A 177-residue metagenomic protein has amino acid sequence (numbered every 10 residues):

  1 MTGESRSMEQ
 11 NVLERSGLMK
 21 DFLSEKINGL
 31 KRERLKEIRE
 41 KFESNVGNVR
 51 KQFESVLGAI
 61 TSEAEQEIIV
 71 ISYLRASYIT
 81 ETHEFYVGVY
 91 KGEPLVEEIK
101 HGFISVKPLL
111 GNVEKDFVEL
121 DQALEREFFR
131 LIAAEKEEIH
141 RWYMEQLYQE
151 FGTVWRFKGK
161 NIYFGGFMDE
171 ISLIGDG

Functional and structural regions predicted by a protein language model:
M1-K26, E138-G177: Acidic, proline/glycine-rich low-complexity IDRs
L13-E33, E114-I132: Short, compositionally biased low-complexity segments
L18-Q66: Short N-terminal edge-element motif at the start of the domain
L35, R39, F85-V87, H101-F103 (+2 more regions): Generic preference for flexible, low-structure residues
V56-E67, L120, E127, L131 (+3 more regions): Short secondary-structure junctions and interdomain/linker hinges
T61-V118: Aromatic- and glycine-enriched beta-alpha-beta binding-site module
K100-W142: Low-complexity, serine/threonine/proline-enriched polar segments
